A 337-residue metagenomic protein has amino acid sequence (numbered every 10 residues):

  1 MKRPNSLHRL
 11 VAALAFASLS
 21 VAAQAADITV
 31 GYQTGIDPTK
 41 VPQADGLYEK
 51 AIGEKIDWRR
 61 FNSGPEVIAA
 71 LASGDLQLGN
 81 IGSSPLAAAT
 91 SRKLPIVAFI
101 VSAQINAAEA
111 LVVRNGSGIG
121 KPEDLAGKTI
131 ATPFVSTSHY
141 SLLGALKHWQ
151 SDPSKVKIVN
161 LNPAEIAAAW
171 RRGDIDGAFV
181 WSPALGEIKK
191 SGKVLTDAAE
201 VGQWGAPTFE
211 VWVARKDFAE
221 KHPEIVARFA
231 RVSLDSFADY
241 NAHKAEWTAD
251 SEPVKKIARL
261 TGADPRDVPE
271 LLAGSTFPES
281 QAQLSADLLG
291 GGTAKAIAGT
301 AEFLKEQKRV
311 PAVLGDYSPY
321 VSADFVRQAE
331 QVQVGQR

Functional and structural regions predicted by a protein language model:
K2-V11: Bacterial N-terminal signal peptides that target proteins for export
L19-A25: Sec/Tat signal peptide C-region and signal peptidase I cleavage site
A26-D152, K157-N160, D176-S182, A198: Short, glycine-/small- and polar/acidic-enriched structural segments that line small-molecule recognition paths
A44, E109-I119, T208-E224: A bilobed periplasmic-binding-protein/Venus flytrap-type ligand-binding module shared by bacterial periplasmic
D45, I68, A72, S83 (+13 more regions): Extracytoplasmic/secreted envelope proteins and their assembly/folding machinery, especially bacterial periplasmic
G46-G53, E200-W204, S280-G291: Short, solvent-exposed loop/beta-turn-alpha elements that line the ligand-binding surface or hinge of extracytoplasmic
E220-R309: Secondary-structure end/capping motifs
A294-R337: Conserved C-terminal helix/tail region of periplasmic/extracytoplasmic solute-binding proteins
